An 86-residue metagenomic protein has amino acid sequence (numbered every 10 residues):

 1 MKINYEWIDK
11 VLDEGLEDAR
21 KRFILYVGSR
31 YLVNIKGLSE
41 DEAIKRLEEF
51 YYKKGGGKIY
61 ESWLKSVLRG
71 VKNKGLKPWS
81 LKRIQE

Functional and structural regions predicted by a protein language model:
M1-E86: Basic, alpha-helical nucleic-acid-binding regions used in initiation and control of genome expression
